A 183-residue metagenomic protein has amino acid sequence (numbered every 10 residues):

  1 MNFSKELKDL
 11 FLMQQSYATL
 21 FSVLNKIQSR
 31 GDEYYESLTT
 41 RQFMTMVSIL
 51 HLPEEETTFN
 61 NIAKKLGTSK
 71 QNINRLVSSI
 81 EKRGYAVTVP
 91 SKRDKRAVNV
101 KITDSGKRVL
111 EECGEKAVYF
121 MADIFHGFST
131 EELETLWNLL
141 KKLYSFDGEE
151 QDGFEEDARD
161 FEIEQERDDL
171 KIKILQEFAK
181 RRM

Functional and structural regions predicted by a protein language model:
M1-E36, L170-M183: N-terminal leader segment of winged-helix/HTH proteins
Q15, M44-S48, R108: Pre-recognition alpha-helix immediately N-terminal to the DNA-recognition helix within helix-turn-helix or winged-helix
L24, L110, Y144-D147: A structural signal for well-ordered alpha-helices, especially hydrophobic packing surfaces of coiled-coils
Q28-S69: N-terminal helix-turn-helix DNA-binding core of bacterial DNA-binding proteins
F59, V77-S78: Short, hydrophobic-biased segments on the C-terminal half of alpha helices that form "recognition helices"
S78-N138: Charged, amphipathic alpha-helical coiled-coil/dimerization segments
E115-A179, M183: Terminal interaction helix/tail motif
